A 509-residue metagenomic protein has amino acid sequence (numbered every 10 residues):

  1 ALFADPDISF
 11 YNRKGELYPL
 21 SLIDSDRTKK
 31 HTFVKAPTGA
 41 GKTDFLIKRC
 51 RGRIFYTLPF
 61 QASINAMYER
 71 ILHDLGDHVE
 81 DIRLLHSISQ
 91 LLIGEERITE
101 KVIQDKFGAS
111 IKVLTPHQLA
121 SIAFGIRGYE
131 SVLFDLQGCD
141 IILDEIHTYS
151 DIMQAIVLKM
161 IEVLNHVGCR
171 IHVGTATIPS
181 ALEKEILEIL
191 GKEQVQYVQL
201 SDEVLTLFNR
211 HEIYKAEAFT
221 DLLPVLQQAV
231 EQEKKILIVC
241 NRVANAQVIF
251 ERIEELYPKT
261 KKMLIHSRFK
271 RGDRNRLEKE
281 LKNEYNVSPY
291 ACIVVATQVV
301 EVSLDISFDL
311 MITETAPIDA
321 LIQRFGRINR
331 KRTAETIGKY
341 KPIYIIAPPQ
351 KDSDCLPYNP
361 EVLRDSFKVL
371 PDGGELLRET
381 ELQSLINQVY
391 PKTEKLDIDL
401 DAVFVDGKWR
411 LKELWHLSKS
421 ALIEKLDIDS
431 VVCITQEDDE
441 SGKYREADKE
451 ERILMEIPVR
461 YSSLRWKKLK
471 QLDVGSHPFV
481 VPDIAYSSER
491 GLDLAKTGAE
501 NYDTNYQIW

Functional and structural regions predicted by a protein language model:
T28-R49: Walker A/P-loop
R51-D74, H86-S89, S180-E183: Conserved Walker A/P-loop ATP-binding site and its immediately adjacent core in helicase/helicase-like ATPase domains
R53-I64, A229-E254, L264: Conserved strand-helix element at the start of the C-terminal RecA-like helicase core
V79-G125: Inter-Walker segment of RecA-like/P-loop motor cores
L84-E95, V243-A244, M263-E278, T297-E301: Conserved helicase motor
S131-D140, I146-D202: Post-DEXD/H (motif II) to motif III coupling segment of the RecA-like Helicase ATP-binding lobe
S180-V230: Interdomain hinge/linker at the junction between the two RecA-like core domains of SF2 helicases
E183, E231, V248-N283, T313-W509: C-terminal helicase lobe and adjacent C-terminal extensions/tails of nucleic-acid helicase motors
